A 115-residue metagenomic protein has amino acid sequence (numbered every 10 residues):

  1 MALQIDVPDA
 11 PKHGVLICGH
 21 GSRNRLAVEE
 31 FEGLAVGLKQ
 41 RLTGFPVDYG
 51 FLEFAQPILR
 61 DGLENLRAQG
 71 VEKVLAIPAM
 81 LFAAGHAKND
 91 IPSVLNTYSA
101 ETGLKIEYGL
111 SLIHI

Functional and structural regions predicted by a protein language model:
A2-G62: N-terminal glycine-rich anion-binding loop in soluble enzyme alpha/beta folds
V15-G21, D48-G50, V74-L81, E107-G109: Short glycine-rich or small-residue beta-strand-to-loop segments that form or flank ligand, phosphate, metal/Fe-S
Q40-T43, Y98-L104: Short helix-capping segments at alpha-helix termini
G44, V71-E72: Short, high-confidence coil segments that cap the C-terminus of an alpha-helix and link into the following beta-strand
D61-Q69: Short, well-structured alpha-helical segments in soluble
V74-E101: Conserved phosphate/oxyanion-binding catalytic-loop motifs
I113-I115: Conserved small/polar residues in nucleotide/adenosyl-binding loops
